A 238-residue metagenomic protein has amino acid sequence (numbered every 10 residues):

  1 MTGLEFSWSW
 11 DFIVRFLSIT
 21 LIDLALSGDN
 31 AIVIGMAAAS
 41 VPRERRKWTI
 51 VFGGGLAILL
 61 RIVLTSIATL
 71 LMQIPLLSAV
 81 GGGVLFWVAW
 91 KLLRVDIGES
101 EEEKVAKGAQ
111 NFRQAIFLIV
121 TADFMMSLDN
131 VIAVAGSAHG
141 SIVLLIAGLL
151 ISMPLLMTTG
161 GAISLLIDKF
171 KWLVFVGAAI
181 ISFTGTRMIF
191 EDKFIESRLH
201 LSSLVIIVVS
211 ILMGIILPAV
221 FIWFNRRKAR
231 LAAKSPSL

Functional and structural regions predicted by a protein language model:
M1-L238: Multi-pass alpha-helical transmembrane bundle typical of ion/small-solute transporters and intramembrane aspartyl
